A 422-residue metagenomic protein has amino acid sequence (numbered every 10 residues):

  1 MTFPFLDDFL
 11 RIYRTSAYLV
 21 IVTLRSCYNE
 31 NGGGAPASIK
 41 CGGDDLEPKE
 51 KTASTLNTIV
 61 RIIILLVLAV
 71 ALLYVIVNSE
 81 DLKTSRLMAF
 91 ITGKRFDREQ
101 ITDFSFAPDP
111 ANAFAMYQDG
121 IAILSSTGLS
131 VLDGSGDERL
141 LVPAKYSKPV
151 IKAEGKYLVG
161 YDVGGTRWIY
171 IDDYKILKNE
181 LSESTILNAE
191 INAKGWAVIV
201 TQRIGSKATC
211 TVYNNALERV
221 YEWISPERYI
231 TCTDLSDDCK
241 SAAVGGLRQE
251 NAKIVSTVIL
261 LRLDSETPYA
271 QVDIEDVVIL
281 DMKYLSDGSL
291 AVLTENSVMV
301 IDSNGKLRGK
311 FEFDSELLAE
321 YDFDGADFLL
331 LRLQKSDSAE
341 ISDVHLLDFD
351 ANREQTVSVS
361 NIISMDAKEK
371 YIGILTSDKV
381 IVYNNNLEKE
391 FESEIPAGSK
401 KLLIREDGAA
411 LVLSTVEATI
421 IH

Functional and structural regions predicted by a protein language model:
I39-I101: Sequence/structural signature of beta-propeller modules and their immediately flanking N-terminal secretory/stalk
K94-F106, D137-P143, K175-L181, E218-I224 (+4 more regions): A short beta-strand motif characteristic of beta-propeller blades
E99-T127, P143-I151: Beta-strand-rich domains and repeat architectures in extracellular enzymes and scaffolds, especially beta-propellers
P108-A113, Y146-G155, S184-A193, R228-L235 (+4 more regions): Repeated scaffold domains used in trafficking and secretory/extracellular systems, primarily beta-propellers
N112-L124, G155-D162, W168, G195-R203 (+5 more regions): Short beta-strand elements that form the blades of beta-propeller/WD-repeat-like and other beta-sheet-rich scaffold
L141, K145-S241: Non-cytosolic head/periplasmic domains of membrane-anchored proteins
T166-I169, G205-T211, N251-I259, V298-I301 (+3 more regions): Structural motif
S206-L293: Solenoidal tandem-repeat scaffolds enriched in leucines and small polar residues
